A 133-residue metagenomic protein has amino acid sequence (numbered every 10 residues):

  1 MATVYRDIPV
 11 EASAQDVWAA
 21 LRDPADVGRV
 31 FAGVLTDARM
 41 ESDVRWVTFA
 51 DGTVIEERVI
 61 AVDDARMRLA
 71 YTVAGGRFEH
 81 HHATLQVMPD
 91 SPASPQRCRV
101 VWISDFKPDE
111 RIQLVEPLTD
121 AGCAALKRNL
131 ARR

Functional and structural regions predicted by a protein language model:
M1-R39: Hydrophobic ligand-binding cavity/cleft-lining segments
T3-Y5, T53-E57, E79-T84: Short, surface-exposed coil-to-beta transition loops
D7-E11, W46-T48, R58, Q86: Generic structural detector for well-ordered beta-strands
V17-L21, V27, R45, V59 (+3 more regions): Hydrophobic pocket/interface hotspot
T36-M40, V59-V62: Short, exposed beta-strand/loop patches in secreted or surface proteins that constitute
V44-A50, L69-G76, S104: Short beta-strand segments that buttress and anchor functional surface loops
D63-M67, P92: Short, conserved beta-turn/loop elements at beta-strand boundaries and strand-helix junctions
V73-R132: Beta-strand/loop substructures that line and gate deep hydrophobic ligand-binding cavities in soluble
